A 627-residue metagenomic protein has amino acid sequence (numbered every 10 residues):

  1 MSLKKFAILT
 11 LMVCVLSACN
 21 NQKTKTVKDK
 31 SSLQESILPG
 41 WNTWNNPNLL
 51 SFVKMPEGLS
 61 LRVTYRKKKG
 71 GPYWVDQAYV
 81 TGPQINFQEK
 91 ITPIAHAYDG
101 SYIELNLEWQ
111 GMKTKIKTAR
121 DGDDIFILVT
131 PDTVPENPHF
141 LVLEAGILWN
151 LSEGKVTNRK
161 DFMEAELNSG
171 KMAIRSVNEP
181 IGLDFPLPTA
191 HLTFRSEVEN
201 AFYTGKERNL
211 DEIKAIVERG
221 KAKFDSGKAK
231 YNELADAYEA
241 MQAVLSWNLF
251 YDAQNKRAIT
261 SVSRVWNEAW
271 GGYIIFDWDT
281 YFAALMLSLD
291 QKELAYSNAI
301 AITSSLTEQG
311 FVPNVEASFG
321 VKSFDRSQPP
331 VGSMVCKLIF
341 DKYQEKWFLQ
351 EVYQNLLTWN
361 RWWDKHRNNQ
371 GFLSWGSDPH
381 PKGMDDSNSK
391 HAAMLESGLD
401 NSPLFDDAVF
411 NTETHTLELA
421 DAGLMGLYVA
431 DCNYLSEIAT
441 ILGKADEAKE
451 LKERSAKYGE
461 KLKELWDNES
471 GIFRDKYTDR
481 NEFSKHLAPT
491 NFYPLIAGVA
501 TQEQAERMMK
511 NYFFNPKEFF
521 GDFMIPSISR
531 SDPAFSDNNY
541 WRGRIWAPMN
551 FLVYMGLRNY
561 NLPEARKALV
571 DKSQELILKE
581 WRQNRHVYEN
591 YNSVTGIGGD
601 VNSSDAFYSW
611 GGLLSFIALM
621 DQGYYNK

Functional and structural regions predicted by a protein language model:
M1-A7: Bacterial N-terminal signal peptides that target proteins for export
M12-A18: Hydrophobic h-region of N-terminal signal peptides that target proteins for export in Gram-negative bacteria
C19-E233, N559, I597-G612, Q622-K627: Terminal accessory carbohydrate-recognition/targeting modules of carbohydrate-active enzymes
T26-Y65, S323, Q328-Y343, D467-Y512 (+2 more regions): C-terminal capping/lid segments that line or modulate ligand- or cofactor-binding pockets
P186, H191-Y203, Q309, P313-V331 (+7 more regions): The feature captures the catalytic groove of carbohydrate-active enzymes
Y231-K337, D341, L349-Q350, L357 (+6 more regions): Substrate-binding groove/exosite segments of carbohydrate-active enzymes
L245-A253, Q291-F311, V352-Q370, R454-I472 (+3 more regions): Long, well-ordered core segments of solenoidal/helical folds
K256-S263, D522-S529, R585-E589: Short coil/turn segments at secondary-structure boundaries
